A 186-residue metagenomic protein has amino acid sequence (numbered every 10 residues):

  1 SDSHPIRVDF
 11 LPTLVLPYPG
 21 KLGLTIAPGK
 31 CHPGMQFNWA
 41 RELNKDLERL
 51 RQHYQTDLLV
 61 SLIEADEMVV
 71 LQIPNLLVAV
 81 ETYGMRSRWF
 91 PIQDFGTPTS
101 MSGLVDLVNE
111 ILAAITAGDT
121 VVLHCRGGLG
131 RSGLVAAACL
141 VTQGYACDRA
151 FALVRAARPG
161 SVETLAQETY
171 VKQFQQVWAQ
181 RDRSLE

Functional and structural regions predicted by a protein language model:
S1-V122, V135-E186: Cys-dependent protein tyrosine phosphatase-like superfamily
C125: Short cysteine clusters
G128: Conserved G/P- and acidic residue-centered "switch" motifs that form tight phosphate/ATP-binding loops in soluble
S132: Ser/Thr-glycine-rich phosphate-binding loops at phosphate-binding pockets of nucleotides, nucleotide cofactors
